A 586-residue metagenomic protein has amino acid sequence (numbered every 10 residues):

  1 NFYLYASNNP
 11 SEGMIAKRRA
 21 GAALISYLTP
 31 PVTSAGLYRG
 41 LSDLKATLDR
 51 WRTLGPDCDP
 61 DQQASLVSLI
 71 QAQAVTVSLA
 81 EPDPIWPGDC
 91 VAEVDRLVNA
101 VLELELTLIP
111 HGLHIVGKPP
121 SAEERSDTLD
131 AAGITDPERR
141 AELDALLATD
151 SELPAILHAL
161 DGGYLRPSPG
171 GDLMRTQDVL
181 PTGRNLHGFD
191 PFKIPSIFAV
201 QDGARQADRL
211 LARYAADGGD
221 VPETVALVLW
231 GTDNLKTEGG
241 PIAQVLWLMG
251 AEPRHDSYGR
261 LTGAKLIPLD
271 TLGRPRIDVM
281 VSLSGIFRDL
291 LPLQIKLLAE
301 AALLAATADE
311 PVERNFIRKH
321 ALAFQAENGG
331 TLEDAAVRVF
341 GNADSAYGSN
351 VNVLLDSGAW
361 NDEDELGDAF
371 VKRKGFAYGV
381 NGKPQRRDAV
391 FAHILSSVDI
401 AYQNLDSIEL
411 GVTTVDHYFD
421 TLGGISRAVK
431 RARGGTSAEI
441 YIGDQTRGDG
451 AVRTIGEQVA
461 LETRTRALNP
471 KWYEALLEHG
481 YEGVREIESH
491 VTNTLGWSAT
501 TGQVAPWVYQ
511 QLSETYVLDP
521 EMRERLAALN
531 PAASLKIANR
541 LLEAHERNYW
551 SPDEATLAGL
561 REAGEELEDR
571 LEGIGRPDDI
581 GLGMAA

Functional and structural regions predicted by a protein language model:
N1-A586: Ligand/cofactor-recognition surfaces for anionic moieties
